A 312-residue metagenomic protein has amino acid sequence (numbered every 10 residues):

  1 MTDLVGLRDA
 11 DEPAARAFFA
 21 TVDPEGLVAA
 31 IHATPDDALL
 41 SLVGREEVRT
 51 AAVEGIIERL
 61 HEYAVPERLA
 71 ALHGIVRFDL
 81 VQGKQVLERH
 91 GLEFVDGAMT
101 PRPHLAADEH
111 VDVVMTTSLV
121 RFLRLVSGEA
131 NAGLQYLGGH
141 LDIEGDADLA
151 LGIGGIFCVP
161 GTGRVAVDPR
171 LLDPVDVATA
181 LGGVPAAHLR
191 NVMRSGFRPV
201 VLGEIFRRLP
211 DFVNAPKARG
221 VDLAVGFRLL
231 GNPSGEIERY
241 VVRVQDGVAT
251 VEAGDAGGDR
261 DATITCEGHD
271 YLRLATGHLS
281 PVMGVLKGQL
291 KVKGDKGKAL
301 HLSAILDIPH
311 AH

Functional and structural regions predicted by a protein language model:
M1-H312: Feature captures hydrophobic
